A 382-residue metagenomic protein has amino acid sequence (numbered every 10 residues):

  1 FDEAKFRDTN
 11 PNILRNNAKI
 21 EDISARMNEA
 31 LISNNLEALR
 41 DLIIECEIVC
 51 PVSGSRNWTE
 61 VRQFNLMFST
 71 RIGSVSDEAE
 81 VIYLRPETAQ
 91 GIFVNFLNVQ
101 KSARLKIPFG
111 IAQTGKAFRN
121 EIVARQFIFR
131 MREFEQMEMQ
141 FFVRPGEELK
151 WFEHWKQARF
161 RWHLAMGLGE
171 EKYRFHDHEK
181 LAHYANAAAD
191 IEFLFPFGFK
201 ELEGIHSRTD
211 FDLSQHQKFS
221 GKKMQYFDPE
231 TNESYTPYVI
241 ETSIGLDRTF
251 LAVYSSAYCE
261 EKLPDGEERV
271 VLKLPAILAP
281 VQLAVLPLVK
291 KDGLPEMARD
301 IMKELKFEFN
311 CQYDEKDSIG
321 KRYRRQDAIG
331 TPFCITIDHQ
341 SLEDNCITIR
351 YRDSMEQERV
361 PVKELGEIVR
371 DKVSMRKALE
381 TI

Functional and structural regions predicted by a protein language model:
F1-I382: NTP/phosphate- and nucleic-acid-binding module
